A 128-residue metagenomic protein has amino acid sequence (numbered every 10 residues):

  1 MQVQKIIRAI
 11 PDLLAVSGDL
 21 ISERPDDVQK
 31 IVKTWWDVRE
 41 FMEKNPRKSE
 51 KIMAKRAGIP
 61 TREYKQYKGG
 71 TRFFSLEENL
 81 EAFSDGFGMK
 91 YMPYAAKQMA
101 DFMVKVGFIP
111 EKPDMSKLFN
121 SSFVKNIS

Functional and structural regions predicted by a protein language model:
M1, E63, K112-P113: A generic structural-conservation signal
M1-I10: Short beta-strand->loop
P11-D26: A bilobed periplasmic-binding-protein/Venus flytrap-type ligand-binding module shared by bacterial periplasmic
S17, S75, N120: Residue-level signal for threonine
E23-F108: Secondary-structure end/capping motifs
A96-S128: Conserved C-terminal helix/tail region of periplasmic/extracytoplasmic solute-binding proteins
